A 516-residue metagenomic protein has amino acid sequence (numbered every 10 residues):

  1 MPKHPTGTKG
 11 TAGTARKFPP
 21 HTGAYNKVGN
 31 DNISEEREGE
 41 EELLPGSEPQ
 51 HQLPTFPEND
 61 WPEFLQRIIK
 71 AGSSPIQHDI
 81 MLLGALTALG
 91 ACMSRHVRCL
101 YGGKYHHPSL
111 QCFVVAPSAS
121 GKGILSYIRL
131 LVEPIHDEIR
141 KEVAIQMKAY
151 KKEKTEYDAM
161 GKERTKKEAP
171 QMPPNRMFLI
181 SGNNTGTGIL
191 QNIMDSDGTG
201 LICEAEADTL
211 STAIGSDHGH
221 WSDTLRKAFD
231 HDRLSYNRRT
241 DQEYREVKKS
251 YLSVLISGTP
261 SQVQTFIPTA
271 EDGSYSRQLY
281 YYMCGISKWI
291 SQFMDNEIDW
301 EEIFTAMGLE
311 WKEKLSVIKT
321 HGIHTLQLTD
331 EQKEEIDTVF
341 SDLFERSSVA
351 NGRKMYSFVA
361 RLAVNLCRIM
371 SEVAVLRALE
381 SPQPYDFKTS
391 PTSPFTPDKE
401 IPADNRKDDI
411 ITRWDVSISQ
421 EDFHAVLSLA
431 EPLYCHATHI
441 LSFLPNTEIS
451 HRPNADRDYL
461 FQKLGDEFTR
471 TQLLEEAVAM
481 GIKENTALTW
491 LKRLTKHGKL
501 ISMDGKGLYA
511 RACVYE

Functional and structural regions predicted by a protein language model:
P2, F18-E516: Phosphate-handling catalytic cores of nucleic-acid transaction enzymes
G7-R16, G29: Small-residue-biased low-complexity repeat regions
